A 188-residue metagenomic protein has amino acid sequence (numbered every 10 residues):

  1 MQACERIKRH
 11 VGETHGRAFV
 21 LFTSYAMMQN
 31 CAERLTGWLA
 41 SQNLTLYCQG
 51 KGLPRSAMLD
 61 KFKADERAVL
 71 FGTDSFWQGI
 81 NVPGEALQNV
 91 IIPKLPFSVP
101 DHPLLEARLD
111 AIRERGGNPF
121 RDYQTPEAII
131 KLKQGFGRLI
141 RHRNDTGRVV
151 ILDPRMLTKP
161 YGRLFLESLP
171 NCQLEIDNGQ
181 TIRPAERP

Functional and structural regions predicted by a protein language model:
M1-P188: ASCE RecA-like P-loop NTPase motor cores that couple ATP hydrolysis to mechanical translocation on nucleic acids
